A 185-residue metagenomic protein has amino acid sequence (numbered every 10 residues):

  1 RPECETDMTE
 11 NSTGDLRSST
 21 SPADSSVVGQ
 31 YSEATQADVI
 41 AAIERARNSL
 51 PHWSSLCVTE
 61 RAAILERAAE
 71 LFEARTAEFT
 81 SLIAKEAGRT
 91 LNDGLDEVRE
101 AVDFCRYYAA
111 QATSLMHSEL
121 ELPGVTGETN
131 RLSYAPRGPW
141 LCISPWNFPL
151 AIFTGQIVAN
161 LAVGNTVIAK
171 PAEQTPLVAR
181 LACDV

Functional and structural regions predicted by a protein language model:
R1-A37, A41-E44, N48, S55 (+3 more regions): Terminal low-complexity tails and localization/encapsulation signals of metabolic enzymes
V39, F72-T76, Q156-I157: A glycine-rich, aromatic-flanked flexible loop/lid motif
R67, L71-R75, L181, V185: Generic non-transmembrane alpha-helical segments
A84, G88, A112-V185: Rossmann-like NAD(P) dinucleotide-binding subdomain of oxidoreductase/dehydrogenase enzymes
